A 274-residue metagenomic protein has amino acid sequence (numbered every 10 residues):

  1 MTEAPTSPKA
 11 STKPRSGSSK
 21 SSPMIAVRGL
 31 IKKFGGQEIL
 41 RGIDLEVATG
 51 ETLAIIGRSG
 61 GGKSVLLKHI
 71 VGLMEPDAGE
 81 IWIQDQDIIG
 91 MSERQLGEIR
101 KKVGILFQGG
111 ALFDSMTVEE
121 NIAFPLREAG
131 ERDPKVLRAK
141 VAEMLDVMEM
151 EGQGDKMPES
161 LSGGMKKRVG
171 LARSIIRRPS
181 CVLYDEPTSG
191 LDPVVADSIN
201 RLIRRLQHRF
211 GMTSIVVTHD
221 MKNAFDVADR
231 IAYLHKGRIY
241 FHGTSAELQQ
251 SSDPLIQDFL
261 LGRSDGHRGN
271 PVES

Functional and structural regions predicted by a protein language model:
V71: Helix-to-loop junction immediately C-terminal to a conserved catalytic motif
Q86-D87, P134-Q153, R204: Conserved ABC ATPase "signature" region
M116-F124: Short coil-to-helix segment of the ABC ATPase nucleotide-binding domain corresponding to the Q-loop/switch region
M157-L161, M165: Conserved ABC ATPase signature
I176-S180: A short, proline-enriched helix->beta-strand linker immediately N-terminal to the Walker B motif in ABC-type P-loop
V182-D185: Catalytic Walker B motif of ABC-type/P-loop ATPase nucleotide-binding domains
